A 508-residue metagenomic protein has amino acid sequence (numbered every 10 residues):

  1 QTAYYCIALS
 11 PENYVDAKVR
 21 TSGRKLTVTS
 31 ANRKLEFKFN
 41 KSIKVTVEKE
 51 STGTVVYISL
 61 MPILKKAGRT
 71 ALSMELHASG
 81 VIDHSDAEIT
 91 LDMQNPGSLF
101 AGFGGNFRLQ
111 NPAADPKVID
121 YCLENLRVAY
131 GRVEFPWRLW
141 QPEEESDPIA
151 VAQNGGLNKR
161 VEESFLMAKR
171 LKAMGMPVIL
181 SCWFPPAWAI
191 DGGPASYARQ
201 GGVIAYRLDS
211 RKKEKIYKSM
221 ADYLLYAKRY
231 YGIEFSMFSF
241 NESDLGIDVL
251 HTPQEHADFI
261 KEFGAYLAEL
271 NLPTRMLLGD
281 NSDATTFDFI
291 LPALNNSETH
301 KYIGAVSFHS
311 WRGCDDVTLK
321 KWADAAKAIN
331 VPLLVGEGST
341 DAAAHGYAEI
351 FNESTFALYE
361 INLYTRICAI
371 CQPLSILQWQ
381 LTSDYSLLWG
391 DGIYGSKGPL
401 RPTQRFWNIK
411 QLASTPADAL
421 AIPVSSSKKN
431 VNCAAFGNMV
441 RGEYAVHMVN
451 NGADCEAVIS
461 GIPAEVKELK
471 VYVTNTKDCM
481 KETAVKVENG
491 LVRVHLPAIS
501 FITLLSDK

Functional and structural regions predicted by a protein language model:
Q1-T46, V466, T476-K481: Polysaccharide-binding surfaces and accessory modules of carbohydrate-active proteins
T2, T27-T90: Beta-strand-rich recognition/accessory modules
L64-S73, G80, V485-K508: C-terminal beta-strand-rich structural cap/linker in extracellular carbohydrate-active enzymes
G80-G131: An acidic-aromatic substrate-binding cleft motif
D92-N95, L126-L294: Substrate-binding cleft and catalytic face of glycoside hydrolase catalytic domains, especially the flexible beta-alpha
L250-L363: Noncatalytic carbohydrate-binding groove/subsite architecture in carbohydrate-active enzymes
P332-Q411, P416, A421-V431: Aromatic/acidic polysaccharide-binding cleft in carbohydrate-active enzymes
S426-K467, I499: Carbohydrate-binding surface patches
